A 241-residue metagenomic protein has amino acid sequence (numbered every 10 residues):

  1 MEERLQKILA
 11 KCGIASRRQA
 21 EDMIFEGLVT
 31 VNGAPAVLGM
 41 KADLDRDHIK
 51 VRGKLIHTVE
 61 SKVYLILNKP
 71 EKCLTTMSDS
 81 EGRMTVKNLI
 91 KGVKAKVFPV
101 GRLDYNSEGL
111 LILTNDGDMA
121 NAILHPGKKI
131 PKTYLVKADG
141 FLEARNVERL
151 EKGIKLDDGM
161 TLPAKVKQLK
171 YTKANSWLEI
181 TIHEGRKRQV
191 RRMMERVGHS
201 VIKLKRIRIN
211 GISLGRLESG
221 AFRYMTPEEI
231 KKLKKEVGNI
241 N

Functional and structural regions predicted by a protein language model:
M1-N241: Basic, flexible Lys/Arg- and Gly-enriched helix-loop patches that mediate nucleic-acid binding at interfaces with rRNA
